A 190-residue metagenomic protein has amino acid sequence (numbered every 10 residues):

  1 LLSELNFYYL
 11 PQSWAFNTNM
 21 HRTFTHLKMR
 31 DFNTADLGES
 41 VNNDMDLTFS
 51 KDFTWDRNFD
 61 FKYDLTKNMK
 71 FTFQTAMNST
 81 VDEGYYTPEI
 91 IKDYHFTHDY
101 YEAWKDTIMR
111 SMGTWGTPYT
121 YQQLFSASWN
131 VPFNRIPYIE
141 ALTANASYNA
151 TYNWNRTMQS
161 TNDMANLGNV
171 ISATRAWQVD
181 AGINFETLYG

Functional and structural regions predicted by a protein language model:
L1, F125-V170: Extended amphipathic alpha-helical scaffold segments
L1-A15, K62-F73, V131-A144, T187-G190: Short loop/turn motifs that connect adjacent beta-strands in outer-membrane beta-barrel proteins
T18-H26, T75-V81, Y148-R156, F185-T187: Transmembrane beta-strands of outer-membrane beta-barrel pores
H26-A35, N42, E83-K92, N155-M164: Outer-membrane beta-barrel translocator domains and adjoining extracellular loop/strand segments of Gram-negative
E39-L47, M109-W115, S160-I171: Extracellular loop and loop/strand-boundary signature of outer-membrane beta-barrel proteins
F49-F53, T117-Y121, I171-R175: Short sequence motifs at beta-strands and strand-loop junctions characteristic of Gram-negative outer-membrane
W55-F59, Y121-W129, R175-I183: Hydrophobic, lipid-facing positions within transmembrane beta-strands of outer-membrane proteins
D163-E186: Short secondary-structure subsegments characteristic of cysteine-rich extracellular domains
